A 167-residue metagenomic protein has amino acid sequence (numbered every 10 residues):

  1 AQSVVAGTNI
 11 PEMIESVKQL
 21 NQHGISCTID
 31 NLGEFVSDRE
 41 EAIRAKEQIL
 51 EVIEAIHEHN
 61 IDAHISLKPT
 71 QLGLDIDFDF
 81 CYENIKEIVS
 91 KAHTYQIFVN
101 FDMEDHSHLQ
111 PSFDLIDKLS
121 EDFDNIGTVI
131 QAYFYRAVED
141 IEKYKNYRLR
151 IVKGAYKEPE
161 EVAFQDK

Functional and structural regions predicted by a protein language model:
A1-K167: Positively charged, amphipathic and often flexible ligand-engagement surfaces
